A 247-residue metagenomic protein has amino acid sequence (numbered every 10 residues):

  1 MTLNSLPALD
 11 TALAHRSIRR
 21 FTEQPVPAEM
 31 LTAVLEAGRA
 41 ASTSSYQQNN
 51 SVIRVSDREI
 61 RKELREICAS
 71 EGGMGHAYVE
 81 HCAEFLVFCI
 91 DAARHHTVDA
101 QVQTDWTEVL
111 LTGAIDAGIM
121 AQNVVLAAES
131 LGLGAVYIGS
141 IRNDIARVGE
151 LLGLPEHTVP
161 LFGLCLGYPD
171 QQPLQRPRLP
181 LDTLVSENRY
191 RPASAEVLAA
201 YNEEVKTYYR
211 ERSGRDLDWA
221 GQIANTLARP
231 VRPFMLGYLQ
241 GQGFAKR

Functional and structural regions predicted by a protein language model:
M1-R247: Acidic, surface-exposed loops and disordered segments
